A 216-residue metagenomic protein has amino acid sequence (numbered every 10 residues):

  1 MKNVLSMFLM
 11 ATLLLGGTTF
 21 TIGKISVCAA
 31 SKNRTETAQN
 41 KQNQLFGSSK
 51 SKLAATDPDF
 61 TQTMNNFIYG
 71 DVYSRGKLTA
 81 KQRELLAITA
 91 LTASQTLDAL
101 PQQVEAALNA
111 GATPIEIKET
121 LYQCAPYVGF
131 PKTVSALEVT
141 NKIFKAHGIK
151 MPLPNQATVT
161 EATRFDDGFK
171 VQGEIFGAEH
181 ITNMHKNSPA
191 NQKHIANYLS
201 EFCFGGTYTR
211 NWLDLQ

Functional and structural regions predicted by a protein language model:
M1-F8: Bacterial N-terminal signal peptides that target proteins for export
F8-T19: Bacterial N-terminal signal peptides
F20-A80, N109, T133-L215: Acidic, glycine/proline-rich low-complexity segments that act as flexible tails and inter-domain linkers
M64-I68, L85-A90, T120-A125, L199-C203: Short alpha-helical scaffolding segments that buttress acidic/His motifs in well-ordered protein cores
Q82-L91, L100, I117-L121, Q216: Short, structured motif recognition centered on aromatic/hydrophobic residues
A87, V104-L108, L121-Y122, N141: Amphipathic alpha-helical segments within well-ordered protein domains
P101-A106, T113: Mid-chain, well-packed structural core segment of small domains
A125-V134: Substrate/cofactor-recognition hotspot
